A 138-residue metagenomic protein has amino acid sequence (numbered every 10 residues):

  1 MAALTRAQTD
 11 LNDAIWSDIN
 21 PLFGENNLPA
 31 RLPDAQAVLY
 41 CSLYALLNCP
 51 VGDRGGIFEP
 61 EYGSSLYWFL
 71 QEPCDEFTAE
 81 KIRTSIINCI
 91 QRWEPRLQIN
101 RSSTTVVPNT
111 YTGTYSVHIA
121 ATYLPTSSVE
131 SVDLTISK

Functional and structural regions predicted by a protein language model:
M1-R83, N88, N100-K138: Immediate N-terminus of the mature polypeptide
